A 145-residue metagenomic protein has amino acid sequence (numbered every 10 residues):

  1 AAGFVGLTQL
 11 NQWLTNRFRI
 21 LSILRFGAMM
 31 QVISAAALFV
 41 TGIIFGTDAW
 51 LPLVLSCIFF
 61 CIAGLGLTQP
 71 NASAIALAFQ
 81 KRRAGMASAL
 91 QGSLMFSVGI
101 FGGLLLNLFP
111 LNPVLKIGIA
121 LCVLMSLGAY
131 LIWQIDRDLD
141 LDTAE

Functional and structural regions predicted by a protein language model:
A1-Q9, I100: Residue-level signature of mid-helix packing/kink "hotspots" within the transmembrane helices of 12-pass Major
G6-I23, P110: Helix-to-loop junctions at the C-terminal end of transmembrane segments in multipass secondary transporters
L21-S22, L51-P52, R82-G85, L115: Residues that define the loop-to-transmembrane-helix transition and helix capping in multi-pass membrane transporters
S22-N71: C-terminal transmembrane helical hairpin of 12-TM major facilitator-type secondary transporters
I33-V40, F101, L127-L131: Transmembrane-helix signature of multi-pass solute transporters
S56, F60, L115-A129: Small-residue-rich transmembrane alpha-helices that serve as helix-helix interface/gating elements in multipass
S73-L111, L121: A late C-terminal transmembrane helix in Major Facilitator Superfamily
C122-E145: Multi-pass alpha-helical transporter architecture, strongest for 12-TM Major Facilitator/SLC carriers used
